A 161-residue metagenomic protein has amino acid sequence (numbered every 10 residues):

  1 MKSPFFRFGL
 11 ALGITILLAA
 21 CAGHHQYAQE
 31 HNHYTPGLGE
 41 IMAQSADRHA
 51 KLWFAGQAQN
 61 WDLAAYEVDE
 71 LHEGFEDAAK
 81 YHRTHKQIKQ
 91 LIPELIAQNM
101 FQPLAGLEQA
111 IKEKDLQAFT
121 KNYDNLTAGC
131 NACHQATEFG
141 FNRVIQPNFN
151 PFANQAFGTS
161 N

Functional and structural regions predicted by a protein language model:
M1-L10: Bacterial N-terminal signal peptides that target proteins for export
A19-A20: C-terminal motif of bacterial Sec signal peptides marking the signal peptidase cleavage site
G23-E67, G158-N161: Immediate post-signal-peptide N-terminus of mature secreted/exported proteins
Q59-N60, L107, I111-A118: Short helix-adjacent coil turns
L63-A64, L71, F119: Solenoid-repeat scaffolds in large eukaryotic assemblies
E76-E94: Short, solvent-exposed, charged loop/turn and helix-capping segments that join or cap alpha-helices on peripheral
L126-T137: The canonical Cys-X-X-Cys-His
